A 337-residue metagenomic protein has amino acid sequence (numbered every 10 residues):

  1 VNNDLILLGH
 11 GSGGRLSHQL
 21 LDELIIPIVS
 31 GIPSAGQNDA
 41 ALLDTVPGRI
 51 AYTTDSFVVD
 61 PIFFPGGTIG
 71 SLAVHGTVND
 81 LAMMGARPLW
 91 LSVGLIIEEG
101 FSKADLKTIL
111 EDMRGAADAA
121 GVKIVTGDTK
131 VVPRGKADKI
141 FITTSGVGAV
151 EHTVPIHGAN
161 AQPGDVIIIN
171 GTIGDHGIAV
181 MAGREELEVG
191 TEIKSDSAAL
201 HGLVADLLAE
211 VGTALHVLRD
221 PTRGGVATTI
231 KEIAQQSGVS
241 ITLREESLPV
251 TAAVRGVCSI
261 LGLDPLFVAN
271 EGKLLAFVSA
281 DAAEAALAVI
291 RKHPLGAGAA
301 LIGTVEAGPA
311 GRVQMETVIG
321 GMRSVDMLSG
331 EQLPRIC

Functional and structural regions predicted by a protein language model:
V1-C337: Helix-biased detector of long, well-ordered alpha-helical tracts
